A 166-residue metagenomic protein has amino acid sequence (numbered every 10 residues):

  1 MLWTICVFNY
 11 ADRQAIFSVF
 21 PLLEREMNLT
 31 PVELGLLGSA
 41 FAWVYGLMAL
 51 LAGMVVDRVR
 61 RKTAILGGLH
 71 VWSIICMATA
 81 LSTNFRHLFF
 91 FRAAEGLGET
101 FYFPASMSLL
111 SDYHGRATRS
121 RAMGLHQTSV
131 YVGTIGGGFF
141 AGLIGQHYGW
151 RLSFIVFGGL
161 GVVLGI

Functional and structural regions predicted by a protein language model:
M1-P31: Extracytoplasmic
Y10, Q14, A80, G96-P104 (+1 more regions): Small-residue-rich segments within alpha-helical transmembrane domains of MFS-like 12-TM solute carriers
Q14, A42-L50, T134-I135: Residue-level signature of mid-helix packing/kink "hotspots" within the transmembrane helices of 12-pass Major
N28, R60, L81-H87, G98 (+2 more regions): Helix-breaking motifs and short loop linkers at transmembrane-helix boundaries and internal kinks in secondary membrane
L47-F85: Conserved MFS/SLC helix-loop-helix module at the cytosolic interface between two early adjacent transmembrane helices
F91-V132: Cytoplasmic helix-loop-helix junction between adjacent transmembrane helices in 12-TM secondary transporters
H126, V130-I166: Helix-loop-helix hairpin linking two adjacent transmembrane segments in secondary transporters
